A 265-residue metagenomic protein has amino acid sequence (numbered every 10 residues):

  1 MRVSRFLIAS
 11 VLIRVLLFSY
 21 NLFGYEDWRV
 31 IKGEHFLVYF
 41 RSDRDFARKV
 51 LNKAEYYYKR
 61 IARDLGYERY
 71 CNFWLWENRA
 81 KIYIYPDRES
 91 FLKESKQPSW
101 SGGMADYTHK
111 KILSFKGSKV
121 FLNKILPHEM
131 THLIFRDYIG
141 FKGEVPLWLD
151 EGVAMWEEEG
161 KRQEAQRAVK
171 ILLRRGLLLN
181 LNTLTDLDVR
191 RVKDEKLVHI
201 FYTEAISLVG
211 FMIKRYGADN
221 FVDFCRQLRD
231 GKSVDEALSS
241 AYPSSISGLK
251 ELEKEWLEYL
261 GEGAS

Functional and structural regions predicted by a protein language model:
M1-I8: Bacterial N-terminal signal peptides that target proteins for export
S4, I13, P127-T131, T203: Residue-level micro-sites within transmembrane alpha helices that shape and flank functional polar/acidic positions
R5, F18-K32, R48-E55, K254 (+1 more regions): N-terminal low-structure segments adjacent to metalloprotease catalytic domains across cellular compartments
A9-L17: Bacterial N-terminal signal peptides
G24-P146, V234: Juxtacatalytic substrate-recognition/specificity segment
E94, S99-H109, F121, F141-S265: Acidic/His/Gly-enriched intrinsically disordered linker/tail segments that often contain short helix/coil "MoRF-like"
